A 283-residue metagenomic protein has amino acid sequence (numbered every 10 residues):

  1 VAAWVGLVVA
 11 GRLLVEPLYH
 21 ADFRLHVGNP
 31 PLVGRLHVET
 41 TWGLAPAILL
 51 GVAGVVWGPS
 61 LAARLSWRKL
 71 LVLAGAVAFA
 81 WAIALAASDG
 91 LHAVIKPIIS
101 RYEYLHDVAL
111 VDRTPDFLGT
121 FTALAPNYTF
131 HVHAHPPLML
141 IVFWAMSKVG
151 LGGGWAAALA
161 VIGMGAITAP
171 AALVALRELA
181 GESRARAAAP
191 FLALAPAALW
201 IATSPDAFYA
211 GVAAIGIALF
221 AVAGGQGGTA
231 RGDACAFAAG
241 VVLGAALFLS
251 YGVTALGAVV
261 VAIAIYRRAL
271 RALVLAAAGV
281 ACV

Functional and structural regions predicted by a protein language model:
V1-V5, L32-K96: Start-transfer (signal-anchor) and selected internal transmembrane alpha helices of multi-pass inner/ER membrane
W4-F23, A245-F248, A258, A262-V283: Membrane-lumen/periplasm interface segments of specific transmembrane helices in polyprenyl phosphate-linked
V52-S60, W155-L179: Transmembrane-helix motifs of polytopic, lipid-linked glycan transferases
L71-A134, V283: Aromatic-rich transmembrane-lumenal/periplasmic boundary elements in polytopic membrane proteins
P126-L151: Short hydrophobic/aromatic helix or loop-helix immediately within or flanking a transmembrane segment in polytopic
F143-S147, A160-A171, Y209-V212: Transmembrane alpha-helices of multi-pass, membrane-embedded glycan-processing enzymes that use lipid-linked
I201-Y209: Short acidic/glycine- and proline-prone juxtamembrane loop motifs at membrane-interface regions of multi-pass membrane
I215-F237, L256-G279: Perimembrane helix-loop-helix junctions
